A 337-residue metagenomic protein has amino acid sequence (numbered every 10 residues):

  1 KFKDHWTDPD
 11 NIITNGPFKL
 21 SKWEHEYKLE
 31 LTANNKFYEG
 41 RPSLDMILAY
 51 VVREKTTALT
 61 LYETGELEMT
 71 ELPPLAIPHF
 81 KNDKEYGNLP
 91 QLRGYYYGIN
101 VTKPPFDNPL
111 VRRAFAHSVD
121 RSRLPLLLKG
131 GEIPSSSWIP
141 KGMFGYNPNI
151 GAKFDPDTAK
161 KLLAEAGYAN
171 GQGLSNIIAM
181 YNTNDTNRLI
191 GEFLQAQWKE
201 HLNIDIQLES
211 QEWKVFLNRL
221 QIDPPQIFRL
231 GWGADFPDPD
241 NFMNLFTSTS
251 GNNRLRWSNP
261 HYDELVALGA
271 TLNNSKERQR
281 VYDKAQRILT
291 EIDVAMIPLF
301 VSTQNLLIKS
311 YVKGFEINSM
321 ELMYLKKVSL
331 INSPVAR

Functional and structural regions predicted by a protein language model:
K1-P42, M46, E54-T56, D157 (+2 more regions): Gly/Pro-rich hinge or "lid" segments in bacterial periplasmic/extracellular proteins
G16-L20, K84-P90, S258, I297 (+1 more regions): A structural signal for short loop-to-beta-strand junctions that line the ligand-binding cleft of periplasmic/secreted
G16-P17, L44-M46, L92-S136, P156-L162 (+2 more regions): Alpha-helical secondary-structure segments
S21-T32, L48-K103, L126, W232: Extracellular/periplasmic solute-recognition and catalytic clefts
E24-Y27, S118-N147, D185-Q195, L217-R337: Detector for C-terminal structural segments
E39-Y50, Q172-I178, A196-Q211: A local structural motif
T56-E66, P109-L110, E192-H201, K214-P225: Short helices/loops that flank or line small-molecule/ion binding pockets
